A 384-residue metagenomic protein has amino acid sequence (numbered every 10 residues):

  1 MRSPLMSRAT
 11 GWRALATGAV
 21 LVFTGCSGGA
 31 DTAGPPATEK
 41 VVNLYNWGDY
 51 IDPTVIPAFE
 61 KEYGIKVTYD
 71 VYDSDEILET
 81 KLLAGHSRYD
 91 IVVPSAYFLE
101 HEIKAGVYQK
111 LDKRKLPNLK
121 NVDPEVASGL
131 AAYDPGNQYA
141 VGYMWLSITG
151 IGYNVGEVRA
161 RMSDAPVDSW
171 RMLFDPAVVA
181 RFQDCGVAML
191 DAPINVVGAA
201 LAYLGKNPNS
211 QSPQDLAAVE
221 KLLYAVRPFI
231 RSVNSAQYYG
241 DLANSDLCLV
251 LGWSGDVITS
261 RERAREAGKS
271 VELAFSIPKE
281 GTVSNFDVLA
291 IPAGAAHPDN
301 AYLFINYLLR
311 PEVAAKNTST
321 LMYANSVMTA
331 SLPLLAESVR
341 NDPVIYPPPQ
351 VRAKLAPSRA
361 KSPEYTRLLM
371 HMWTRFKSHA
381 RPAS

Functional and structural regions predicted by a protein language model:
V22-G25: C-terminal motif of bacterial Sec signal peptides marking the signal peptidase cleavage site
G28, G34-E102: Early extracytoplasmic/lumenal segment of secretory-pathway proteins
V93-F229, N234-N244, S260: Extracytoplasmic ligand-binding site segments that recognize negatively charged/polar headgroups
F98-H101, L249-S270: A ligand-binding cleft/hinge motif common to bilobed small-molecule-binding domains
G152-E157, A202-G205, N285-H297, K316-N317: A bilobed periplasmic-binding-protein/Venus flytrap-type ligand-binding module shared by bacterial periplasmic
L216-A225, R231, K269-A290: Periplasmic-binding protein-like
P292-K354: Mature extracytoplasmic/periplasmic domains
P349-S384: Conserved C-terminal helix/tail region of periplasmic/extracytoplasmic solute-binding proteins
